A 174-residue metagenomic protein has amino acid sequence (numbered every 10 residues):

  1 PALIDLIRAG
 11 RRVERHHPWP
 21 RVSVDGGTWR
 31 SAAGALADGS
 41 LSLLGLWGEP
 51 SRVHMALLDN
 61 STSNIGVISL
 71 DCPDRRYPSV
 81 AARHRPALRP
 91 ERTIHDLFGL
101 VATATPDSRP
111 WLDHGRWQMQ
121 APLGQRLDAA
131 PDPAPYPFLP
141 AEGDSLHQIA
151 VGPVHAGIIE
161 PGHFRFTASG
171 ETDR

Functional and structural regions predicted by a protein language model:
P1-D173: Terminal low-complexity/charged segments
